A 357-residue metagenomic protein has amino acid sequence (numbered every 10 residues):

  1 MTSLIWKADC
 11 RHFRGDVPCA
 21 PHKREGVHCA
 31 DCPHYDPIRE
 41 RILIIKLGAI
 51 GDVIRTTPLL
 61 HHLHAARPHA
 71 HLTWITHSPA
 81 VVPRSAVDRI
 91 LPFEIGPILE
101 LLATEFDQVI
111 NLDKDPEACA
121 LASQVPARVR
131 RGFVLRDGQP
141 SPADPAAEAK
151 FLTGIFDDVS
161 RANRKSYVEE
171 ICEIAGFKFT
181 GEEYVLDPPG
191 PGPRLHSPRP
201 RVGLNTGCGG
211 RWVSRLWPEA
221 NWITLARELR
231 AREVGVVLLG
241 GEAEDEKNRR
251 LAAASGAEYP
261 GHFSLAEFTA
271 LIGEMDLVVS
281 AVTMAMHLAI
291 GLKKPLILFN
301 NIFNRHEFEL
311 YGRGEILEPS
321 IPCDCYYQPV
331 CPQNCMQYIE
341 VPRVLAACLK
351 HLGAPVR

Functional and structural regions predicted by a protein language model:
M1-R357: Catalytic machinery of carbohydrate-active enzymes, primarily nucleotide-sugar-dependent glycosyltransferases
